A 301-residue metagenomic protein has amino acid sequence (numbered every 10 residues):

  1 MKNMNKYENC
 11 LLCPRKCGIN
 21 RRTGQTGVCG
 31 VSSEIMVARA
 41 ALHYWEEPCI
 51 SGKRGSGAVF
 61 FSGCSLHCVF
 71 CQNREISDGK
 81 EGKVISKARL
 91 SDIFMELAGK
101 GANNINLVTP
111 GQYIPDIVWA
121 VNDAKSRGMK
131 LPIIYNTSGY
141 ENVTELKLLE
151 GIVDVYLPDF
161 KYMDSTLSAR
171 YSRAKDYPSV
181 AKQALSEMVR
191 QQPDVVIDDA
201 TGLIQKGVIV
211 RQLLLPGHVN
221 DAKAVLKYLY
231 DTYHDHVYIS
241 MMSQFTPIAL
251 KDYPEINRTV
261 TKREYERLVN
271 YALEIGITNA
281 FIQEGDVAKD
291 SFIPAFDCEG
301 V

Functional and structural regions predicted by a protein language model:
M1-T26, D194-V301: Auxiliary Fe-S-binding modules of radical SAM enzymes
C29-V155, D164-T166: Conserved Radical SAM active-site core
G57, I105, I133-Y135, Y156-P158 (+3 more regions): Hydrophobic faces of well-ordered beta-strands that scaffold small-molecule active sites in alpha/beta enzyme cores
S77, I114, G139-N142, F160-P178 (+3 more regions): Conserved radical SAM core fold
I85, Q112, S172-V180, G217 (+1 more regions): Alpha-helix N-cap and loop-to-helix initiation/capping positions
V121-P132, A184-M188, K262-L268: Alpha-helix-loop-beta-strand connector modules within alpha/beta enzyme cores
E150-D164, H236-Q244: Non-cysteine beta-strand/loop elements that form the S-adenosyl-L-methionine
A169-T201: Anionic-ligand binding region
